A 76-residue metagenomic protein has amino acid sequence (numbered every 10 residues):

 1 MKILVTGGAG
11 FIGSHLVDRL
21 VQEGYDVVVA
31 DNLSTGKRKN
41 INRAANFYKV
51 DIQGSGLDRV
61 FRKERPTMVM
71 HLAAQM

Functional and structural regions predicted by a protein language model:
M1-M76: N-terminal Rossmann-like NAD(P)+-binding domain of SDR-like oxidoreductases, especially those catalyzing
